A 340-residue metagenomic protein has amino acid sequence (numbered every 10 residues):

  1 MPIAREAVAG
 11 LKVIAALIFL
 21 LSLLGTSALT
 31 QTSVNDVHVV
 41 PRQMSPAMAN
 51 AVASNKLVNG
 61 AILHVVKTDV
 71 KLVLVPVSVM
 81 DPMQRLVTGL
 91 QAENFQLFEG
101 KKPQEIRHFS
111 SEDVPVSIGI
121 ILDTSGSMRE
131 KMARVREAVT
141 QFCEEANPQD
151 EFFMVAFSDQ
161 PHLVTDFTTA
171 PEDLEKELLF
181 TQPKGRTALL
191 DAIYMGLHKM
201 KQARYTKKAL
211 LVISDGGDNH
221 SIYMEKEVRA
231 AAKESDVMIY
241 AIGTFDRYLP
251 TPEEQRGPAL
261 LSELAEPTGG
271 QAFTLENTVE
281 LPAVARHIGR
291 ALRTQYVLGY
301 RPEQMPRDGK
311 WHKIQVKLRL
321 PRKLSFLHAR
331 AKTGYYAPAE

Functional and structural regions predicted by a protein language model:
P2-A15: Bacterial N-terminal signal peptides that target proteins for export
K12-T26: Bacterial N-terminal signal peptides
L29-E340: Scaffold/interface architecture of coatomer-like assemblies
